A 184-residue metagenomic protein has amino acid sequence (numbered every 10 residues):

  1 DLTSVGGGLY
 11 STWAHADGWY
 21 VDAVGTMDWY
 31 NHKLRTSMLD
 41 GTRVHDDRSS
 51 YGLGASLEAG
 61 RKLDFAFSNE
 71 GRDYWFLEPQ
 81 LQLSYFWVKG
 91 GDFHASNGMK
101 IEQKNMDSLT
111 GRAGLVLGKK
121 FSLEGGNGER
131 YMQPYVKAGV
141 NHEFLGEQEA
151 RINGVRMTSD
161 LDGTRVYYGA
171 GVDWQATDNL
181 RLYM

Functional and structural regions predicted by a protein language model:
D1-M184: Membrane translocator/pore-forming domains, dominated by Gram-negative outer-membrane beta-barrels
